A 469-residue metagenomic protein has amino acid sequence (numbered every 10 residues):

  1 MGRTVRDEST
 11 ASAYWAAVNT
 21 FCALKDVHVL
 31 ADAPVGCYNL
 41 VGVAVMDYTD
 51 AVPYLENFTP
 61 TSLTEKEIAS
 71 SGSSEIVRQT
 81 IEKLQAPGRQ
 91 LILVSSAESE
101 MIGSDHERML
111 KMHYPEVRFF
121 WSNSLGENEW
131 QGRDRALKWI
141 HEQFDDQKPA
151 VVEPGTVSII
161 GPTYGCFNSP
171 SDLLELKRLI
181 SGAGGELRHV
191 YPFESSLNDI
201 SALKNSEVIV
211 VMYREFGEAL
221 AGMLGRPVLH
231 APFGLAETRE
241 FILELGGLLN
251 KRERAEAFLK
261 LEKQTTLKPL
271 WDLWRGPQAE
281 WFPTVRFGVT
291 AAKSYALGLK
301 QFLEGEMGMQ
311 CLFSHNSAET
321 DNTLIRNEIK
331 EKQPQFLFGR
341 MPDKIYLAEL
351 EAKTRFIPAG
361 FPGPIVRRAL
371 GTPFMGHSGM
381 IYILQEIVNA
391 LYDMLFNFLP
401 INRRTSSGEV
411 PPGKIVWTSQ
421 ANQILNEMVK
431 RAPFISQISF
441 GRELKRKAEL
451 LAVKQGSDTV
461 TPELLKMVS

Functional and structural regions predicted by a protein language model:
M1-V416: An N-terminal assembly and electron-transfer interface module characteristic of large anaerobic redox and radical
R403-S469: Non-catalytic accessory segments flanking P-loop/AAA+ NTPase cores
